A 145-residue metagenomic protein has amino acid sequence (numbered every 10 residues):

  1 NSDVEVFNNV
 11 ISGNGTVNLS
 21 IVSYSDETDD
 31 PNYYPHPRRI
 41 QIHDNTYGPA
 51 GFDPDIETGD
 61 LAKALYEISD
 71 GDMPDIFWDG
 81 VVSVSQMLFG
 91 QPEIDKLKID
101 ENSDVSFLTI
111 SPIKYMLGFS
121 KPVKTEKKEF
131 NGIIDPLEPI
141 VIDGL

Functional and structural regions predicted by a protein language model:
N1-L145: Extracellular parallel beta-helix/beta-solenoid repeat domains
